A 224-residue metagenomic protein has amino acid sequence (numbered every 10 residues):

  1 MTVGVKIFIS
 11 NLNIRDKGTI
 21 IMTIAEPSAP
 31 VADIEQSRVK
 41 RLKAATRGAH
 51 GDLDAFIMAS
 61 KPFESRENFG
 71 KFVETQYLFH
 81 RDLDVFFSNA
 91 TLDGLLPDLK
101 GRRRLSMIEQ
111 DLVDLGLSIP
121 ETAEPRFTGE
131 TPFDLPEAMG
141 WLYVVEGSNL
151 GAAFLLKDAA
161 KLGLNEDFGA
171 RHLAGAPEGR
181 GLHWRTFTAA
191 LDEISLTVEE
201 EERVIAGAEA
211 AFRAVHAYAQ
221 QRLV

Functional and structural regions predicted by a protein language model:
T2-V224: Metal- and O2-centered redox machinery and metal/ROS homeostasis
